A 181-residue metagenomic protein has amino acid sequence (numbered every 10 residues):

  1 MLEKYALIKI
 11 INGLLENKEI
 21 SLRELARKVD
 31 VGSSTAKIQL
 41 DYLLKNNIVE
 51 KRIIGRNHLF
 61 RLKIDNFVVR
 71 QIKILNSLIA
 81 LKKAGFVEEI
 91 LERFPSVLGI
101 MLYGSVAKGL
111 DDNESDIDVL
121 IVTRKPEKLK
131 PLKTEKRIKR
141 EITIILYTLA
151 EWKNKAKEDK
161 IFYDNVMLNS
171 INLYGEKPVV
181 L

Functional and structural regions predicted by a protein language model:
M1-S96, A107-E114, T123-L181: Catalytic core of pol beta-like nucleotidyltransferases
V97-Y103: Short acidic amphipathic segments
